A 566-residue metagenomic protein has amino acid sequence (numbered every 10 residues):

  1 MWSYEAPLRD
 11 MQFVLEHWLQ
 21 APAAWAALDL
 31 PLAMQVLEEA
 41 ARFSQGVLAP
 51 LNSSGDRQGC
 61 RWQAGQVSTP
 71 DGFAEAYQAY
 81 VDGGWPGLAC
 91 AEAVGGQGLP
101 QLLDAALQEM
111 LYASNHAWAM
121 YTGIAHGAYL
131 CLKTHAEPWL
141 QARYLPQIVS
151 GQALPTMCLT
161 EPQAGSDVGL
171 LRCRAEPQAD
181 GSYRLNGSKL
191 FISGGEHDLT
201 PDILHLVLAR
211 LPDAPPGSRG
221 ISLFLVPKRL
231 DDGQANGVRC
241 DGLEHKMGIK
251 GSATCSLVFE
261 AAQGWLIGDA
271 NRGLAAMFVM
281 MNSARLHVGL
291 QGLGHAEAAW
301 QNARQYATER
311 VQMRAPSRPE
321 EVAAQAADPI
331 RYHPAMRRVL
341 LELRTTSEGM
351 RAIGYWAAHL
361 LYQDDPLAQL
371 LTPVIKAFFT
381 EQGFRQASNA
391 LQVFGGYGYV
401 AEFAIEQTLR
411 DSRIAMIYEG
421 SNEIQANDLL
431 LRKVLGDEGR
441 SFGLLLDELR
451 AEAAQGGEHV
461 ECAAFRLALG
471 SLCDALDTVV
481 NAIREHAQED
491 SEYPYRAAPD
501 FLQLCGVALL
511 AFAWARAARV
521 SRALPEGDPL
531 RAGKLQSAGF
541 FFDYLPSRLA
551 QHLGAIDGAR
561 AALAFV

Functional and structural regions predicted by a protein language model:
M1-A119, R143, G558-V566: Amphipathic, small/basic residue-rich leader segments at the start of a protein or domain
W2-Y4, G84, R184, I249 (+2 more regions): Alpha-helix capping/hinge segments and adjacent helical runs
L19-A41, C131-E137, P319-V322, P329 (+4 more regions): N-terminal leader/propeptide and maturation segments of large enzyme subunits in energy/redox metabolism and hydrolases
F73, I124-A125, A136-Q178, A358-D365 (+2 more regions): Internal maturation/activation junctions in enzymes
H126-A128, E137-L140, Y144, S421 (+1 more regions): A structural-propensity feature for long, helix-poor, extended segments
S182, N186-A235: A short core secondary-structure module
F191, R229-D241, K246, S256-A284 (+2 more regions): A glycine-rich, basic-preceded beta-loop-alpha segment at the flavin cofactor/substrate interface of flavin-utilizing
G436, E452-V566: C-terminal amphipathic alpha-helical interaction region
